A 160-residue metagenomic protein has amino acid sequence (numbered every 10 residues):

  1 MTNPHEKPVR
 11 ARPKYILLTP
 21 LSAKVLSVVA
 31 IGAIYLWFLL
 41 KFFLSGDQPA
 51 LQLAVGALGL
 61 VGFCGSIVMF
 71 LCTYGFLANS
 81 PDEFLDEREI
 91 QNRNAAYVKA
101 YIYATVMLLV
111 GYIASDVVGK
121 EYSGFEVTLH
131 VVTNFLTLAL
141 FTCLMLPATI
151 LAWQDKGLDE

Functional and structural regions predicted by a protein language model:
M1-L36, M145-E160: Cytosolic-side membrane-entry/anchor segment at the start of a transmembrane helix
A33-F43, A104-G124: Alpha-helical transmembrane segments and their membrane-interface junctions in multi-pass membrane proteins
F43-A50, Y74-A78, K120-G124, W153-E160: Transmembrane helix-loop junctions in multipass membrane proteins, especially transporters and channels
A50-Y74: Hydrophobic alpha-helical membrane-embedded segments
L51-V55, S115-A148: Hydrophobic alpha-helical transmembrane segments and immediately flanking/interface helices in integral membrane
G65-P81, I150-W153: Membrane-water interface of transmembrane alpha-helices
D82-Y97: Short membrane-interface loop/juxtamembrane segments of multi-pass integral membrane proteins
A96-A104: Loop-to-transmembrane-helix entry motif
